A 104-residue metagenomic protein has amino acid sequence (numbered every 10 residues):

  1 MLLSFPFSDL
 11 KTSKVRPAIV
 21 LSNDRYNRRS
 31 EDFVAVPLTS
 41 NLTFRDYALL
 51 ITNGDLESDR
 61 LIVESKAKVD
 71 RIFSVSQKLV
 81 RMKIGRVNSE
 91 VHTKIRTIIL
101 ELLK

Functional and structural regions predicted by a protein language model:
M1-P6: Short coil-to-beta transition motif at edge beta-strands of beta-rich domains
F7, S40, K66-A67: Short, flexible segments with low predicted structural confidence
K11-V15, V20-D55: Compact nucleic-acid interaction/catalytic patches
L56-K104: C-terminal terminal-subdomain/extension
